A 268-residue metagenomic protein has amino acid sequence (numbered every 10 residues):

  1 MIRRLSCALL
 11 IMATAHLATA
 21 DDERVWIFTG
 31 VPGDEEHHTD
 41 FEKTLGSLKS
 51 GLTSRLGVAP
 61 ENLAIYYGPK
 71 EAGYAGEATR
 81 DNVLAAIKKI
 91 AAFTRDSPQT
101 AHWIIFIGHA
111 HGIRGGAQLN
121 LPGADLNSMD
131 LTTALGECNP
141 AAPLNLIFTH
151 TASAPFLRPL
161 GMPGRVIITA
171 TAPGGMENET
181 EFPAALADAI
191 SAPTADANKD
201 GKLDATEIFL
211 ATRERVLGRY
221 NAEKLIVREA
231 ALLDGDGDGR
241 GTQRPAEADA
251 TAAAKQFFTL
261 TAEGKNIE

Functional and structural regions predicted by a protein language model:
M1-S6: Bacterial N-terminal signal peptides that target proteins for export
L9-A18: Hydrophobic h-region of N-terminal signal peptides that target proteins for export in Gram-negative bacteria
L17-W103, G112-I113, A117-Q118, A246-E268: Boundary/activation segment at the start of structured domains
V31-E35, P69-G73, G108-I113, A124-L126 (+3 more regions): Solvent-exposed loop/turn segments at secondary-structure junctions within structured extracellular/periplasmic domains
G33, S50-P60, K88-D96, G136-P140 (+4 more regions): Sec-exported extracytoplasmic/periplasmic mature domains
D40-S47, G51, A78, N82-K89 (+8 more regions): Extracytoplasmic/secreted proteins, especially bacterial periplasmic and envelope-associated proteins
G46, N145-D236, G241: Active-site-proximal C-terminal subdomain of hydrolase catalytic domains
A78, Q99, I107-N139: A short, glycine/acidic-enriched catalytic loop
